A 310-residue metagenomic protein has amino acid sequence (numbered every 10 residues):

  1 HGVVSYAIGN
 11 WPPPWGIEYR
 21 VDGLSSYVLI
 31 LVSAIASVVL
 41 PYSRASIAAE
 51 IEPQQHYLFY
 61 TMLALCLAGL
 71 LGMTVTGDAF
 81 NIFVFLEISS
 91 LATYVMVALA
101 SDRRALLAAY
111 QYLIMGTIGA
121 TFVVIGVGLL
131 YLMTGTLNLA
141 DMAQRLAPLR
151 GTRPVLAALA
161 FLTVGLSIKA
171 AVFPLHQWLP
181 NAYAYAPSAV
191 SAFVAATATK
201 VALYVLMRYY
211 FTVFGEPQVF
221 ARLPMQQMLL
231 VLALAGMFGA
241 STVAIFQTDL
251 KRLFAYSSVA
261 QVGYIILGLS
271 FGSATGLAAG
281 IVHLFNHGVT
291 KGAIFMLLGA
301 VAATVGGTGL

Functional and structural regions predicted by a protein language model:
H1-T61, A140-Q144: Transmembrane helix-loop-helix hairpins at membrane boundaries of multipass inner-membrane proteins
V38-A48, L65-F80, T93-L310: Hydrophobic transmembrane alpha-helices and their helix-loop junctions in integral membrane proteins
V84: Short, ordered loop/turn segments at secondary-structure junctions
E87: Short phosphate-coordinating micro-motif centered on Lys-Gly-acidic
